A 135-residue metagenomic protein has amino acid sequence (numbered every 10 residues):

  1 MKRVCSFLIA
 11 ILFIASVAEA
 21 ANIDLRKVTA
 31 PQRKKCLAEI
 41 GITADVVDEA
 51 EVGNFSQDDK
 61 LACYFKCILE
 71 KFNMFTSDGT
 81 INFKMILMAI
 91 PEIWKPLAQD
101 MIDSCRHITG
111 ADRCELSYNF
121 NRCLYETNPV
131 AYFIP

Functional and structural regions predicted by a protein language model:
M1-A10: Classical eukaryotic N-terminal signal peptides for Sec-dependent ER targeting/secretion, especially the positively
I11-R26, P135: N-terminal signal peptide
A21, E49-F55, C105-D112: Short, recurring structural edge motifs at helix starts
K27-A44: Secreted, propeptide-processed cysteine-rich mini-domains
Q32, K60-Y64, I86, A98-M101 (+1 more regions): Stable alpha-helical elements in mature extracytoplasmic
T43-V47, M74-D78, D112-S117, N121-C123 (+1 more regions): Extracellular/mature segments of secreted proteins
N54, D58-D78, C123: Short N-proximal segments of mature Sec-exported proteins
A89-N128: Compact alpha-helical subdomains of small soluble proteins
